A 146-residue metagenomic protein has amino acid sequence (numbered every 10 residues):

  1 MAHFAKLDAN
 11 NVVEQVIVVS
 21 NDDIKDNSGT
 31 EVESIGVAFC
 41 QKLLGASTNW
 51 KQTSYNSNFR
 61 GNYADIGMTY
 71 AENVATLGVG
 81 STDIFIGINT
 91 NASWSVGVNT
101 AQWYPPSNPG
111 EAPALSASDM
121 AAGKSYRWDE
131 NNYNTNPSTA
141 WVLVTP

Functional and structural regions predicted by a protein language model:
M1-P146: Interaction-interface detector
